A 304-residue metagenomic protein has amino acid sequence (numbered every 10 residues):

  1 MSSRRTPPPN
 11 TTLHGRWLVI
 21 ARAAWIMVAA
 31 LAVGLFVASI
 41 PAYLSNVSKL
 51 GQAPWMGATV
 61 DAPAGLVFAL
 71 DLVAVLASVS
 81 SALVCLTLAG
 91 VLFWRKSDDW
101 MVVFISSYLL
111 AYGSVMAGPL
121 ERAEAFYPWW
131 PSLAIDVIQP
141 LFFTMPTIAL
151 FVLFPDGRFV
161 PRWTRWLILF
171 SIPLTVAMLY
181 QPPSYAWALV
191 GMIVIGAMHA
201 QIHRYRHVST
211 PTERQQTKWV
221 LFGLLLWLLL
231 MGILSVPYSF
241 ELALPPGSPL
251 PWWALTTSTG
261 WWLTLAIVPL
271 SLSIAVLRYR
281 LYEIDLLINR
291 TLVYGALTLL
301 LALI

Functional and structural regions predicted by a protein language model:
S2-I304: Alpha-helical transmembrane segments of multi-pass integral membrane proteins
